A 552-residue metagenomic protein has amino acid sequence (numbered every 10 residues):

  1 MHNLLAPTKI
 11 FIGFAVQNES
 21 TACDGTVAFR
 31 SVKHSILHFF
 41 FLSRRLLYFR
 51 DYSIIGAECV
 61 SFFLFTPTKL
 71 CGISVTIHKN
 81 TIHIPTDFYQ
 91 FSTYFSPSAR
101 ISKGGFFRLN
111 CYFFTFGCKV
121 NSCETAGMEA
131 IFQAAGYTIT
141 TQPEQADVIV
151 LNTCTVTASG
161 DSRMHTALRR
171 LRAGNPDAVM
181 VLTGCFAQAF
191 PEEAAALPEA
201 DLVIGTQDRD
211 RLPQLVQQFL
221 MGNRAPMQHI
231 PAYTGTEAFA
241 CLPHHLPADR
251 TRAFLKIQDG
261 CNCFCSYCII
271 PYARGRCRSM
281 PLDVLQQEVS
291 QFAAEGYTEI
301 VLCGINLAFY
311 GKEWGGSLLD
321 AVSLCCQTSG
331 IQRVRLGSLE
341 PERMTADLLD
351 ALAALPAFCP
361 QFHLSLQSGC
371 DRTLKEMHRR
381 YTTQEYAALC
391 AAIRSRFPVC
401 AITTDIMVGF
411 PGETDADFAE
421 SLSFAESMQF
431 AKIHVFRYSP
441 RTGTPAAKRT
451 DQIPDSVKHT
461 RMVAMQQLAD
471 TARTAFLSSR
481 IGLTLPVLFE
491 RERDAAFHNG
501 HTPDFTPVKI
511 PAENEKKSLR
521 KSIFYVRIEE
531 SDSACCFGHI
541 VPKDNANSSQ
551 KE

Functional and structural regions predicted by a protein language model:
H2, G13, Y48, Y52-I55 (+3 more regions): Short, positively charged and aromatic/hydrophobic N-terminal segments
H2-F11, V16, T21: Extreme N-terminal basic, low-complexity initiation segments that serve as generic localization/processing leaders
F106-F309, S323, D347, L352 (+8 more regions): Proteins enriched for Cys/Gly/acidic motifs involved in redox and nucleic-acid/cofactor modification
F264, C268-G275, L307, V334-E342 (+4 more regions): Conserved strand-turn element in the central/C-terminal portion of the radical SAM core barrel that lines
S317-G369, K375, R380-A387: Acidic, glycine-rich loop-and-beta core segments that form the ion-binding/anion-interacting portion of active sites
K448-E552: Terminal RNA-binding accessory module
